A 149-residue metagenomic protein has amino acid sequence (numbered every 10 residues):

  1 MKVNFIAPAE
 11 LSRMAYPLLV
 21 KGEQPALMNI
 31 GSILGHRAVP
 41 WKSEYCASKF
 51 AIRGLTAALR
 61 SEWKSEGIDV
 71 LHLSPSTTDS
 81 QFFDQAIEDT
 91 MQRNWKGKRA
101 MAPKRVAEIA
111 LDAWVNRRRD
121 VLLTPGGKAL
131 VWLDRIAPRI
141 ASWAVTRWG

Functional and structural regions predicted by a protein language model:
S12, S48: Active-site helix of classical SDR
Y16, A51, T56-K64, D69: Catalytic Tyr-X3-Lys helix of short-chain dehydrogenase/reductase
S32: Residue(s) in the substrate-gating loop at a strand-loop-helix junction that position the organic substrate next
G35-R37: Conserved catalytic-site region of short-chain dehydrogenase/reductase
V39-S43: Active-site loop immediately N-terminal to the catalytic Tyr-X3-Lys motif of short-chain dehydrogenase/reductase
E62-P125: SDR active-site lid
R118-G149: A transmembrane-helix-recognition feature enriched in membrane-embedded lipid enzymes and envelope glyco-/phospholipid
